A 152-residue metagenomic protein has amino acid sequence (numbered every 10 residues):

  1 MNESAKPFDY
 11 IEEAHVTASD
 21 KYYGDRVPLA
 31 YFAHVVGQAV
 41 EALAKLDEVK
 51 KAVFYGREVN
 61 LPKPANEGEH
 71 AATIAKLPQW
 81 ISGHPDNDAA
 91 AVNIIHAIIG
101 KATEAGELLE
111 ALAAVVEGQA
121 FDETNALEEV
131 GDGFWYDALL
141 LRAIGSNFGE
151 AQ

Functional and structural regions predicted by a protein language model:
M1-Q152: Flexible "arm" and connector segments at domain edges
